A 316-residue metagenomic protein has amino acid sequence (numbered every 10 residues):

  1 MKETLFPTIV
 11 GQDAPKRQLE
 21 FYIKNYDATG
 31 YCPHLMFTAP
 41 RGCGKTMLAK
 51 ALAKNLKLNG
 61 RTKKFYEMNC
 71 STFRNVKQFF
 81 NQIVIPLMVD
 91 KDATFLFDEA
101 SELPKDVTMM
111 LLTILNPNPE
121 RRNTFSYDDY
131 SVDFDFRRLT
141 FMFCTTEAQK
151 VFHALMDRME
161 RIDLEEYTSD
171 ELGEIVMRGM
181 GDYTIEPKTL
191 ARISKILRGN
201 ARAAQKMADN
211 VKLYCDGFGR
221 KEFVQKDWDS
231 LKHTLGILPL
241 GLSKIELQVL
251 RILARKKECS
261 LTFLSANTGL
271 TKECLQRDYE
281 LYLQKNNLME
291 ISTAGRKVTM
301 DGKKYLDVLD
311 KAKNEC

Functional and structural regions predicted by a protein language model:
M1-H34: Pre-Walker A (pre-P-loop) alpha-helix and adjacent loop at the N terminus of AAA/AAA+ ATPase modules, a conserved
R17, K63-K91: Short glycine-rich substrate-engagement loop in P-loop NTPases that contacts/grips substrate
K24, K105-D135: Conserved catalytic/switch belt of AAA+ P-loop NTPases
D27-M68, V84-P86: Walker A/P-loop
V76-F80, V89-P119, A148-D157: Conserved AAA+/SF3 P-loop NTPase catalytic/coupling segment centered on the Walker-B
T146, E160-L172: Conserved AAA+ ATPase "SRH/arginine-finger" region at the nucleotide-binding site
L197-K212, V224, L242-K244: The conserved phosphate-sensing helix
L213-L238, E246, T299-M300: Conserved C-terminal helix/linker of AAA+ ATPases
